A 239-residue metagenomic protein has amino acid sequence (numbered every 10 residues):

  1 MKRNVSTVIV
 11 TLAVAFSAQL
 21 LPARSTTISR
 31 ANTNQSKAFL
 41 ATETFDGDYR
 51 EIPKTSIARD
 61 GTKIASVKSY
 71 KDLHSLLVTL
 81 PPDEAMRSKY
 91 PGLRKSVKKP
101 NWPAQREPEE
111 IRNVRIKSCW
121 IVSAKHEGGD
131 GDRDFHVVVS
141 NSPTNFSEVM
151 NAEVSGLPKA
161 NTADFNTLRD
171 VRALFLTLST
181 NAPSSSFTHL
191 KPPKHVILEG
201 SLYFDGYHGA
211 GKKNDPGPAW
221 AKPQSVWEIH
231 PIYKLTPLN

Functional and structural regions predicted by a protein language model:
M1-I9: Bacterial N-terminal signal peptides that target proteins for export
V8-Q19: Bacterial N-terminal signal peptides
R24-N239: OB-fold and OB-like single-stranded nucleic-acid-recognition modules and their adjacent interaction interfaces
